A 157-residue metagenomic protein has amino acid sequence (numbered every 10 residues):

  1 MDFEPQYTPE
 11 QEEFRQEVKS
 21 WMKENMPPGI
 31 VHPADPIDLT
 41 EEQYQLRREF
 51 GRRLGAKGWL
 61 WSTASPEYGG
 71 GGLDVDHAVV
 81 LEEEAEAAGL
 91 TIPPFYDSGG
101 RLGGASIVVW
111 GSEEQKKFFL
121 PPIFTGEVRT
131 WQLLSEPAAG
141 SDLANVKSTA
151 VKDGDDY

Functional and structural regions predicted by a protein language model:
M1-D97, F118, P122, D153: Amphipathic, small/basic residue-rich leader segments at the start of a protein or domain
D2, L102-G104, R129: Short, solvent-exposed beta-strand edge segments and adjacent coil->beta transition regions
G70-G71, W110, E114-Y157: Glycine-rich, Trp-frequent "lid" loop and neighboring beta-strands that shape and gate the flavin cofactor pocket
D76, R101-L102, L143-N145: Short, solvent-exposed loop/turn segments at the edges of secondary structure
P94-E114, G140: N-terminal glycine-rich flavin-associated loop
